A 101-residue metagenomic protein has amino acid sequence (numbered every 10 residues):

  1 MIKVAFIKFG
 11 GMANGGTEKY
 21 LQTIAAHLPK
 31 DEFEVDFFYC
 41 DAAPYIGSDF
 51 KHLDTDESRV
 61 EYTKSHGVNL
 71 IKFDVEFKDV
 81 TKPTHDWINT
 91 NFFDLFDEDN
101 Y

Functional and structural regions predicted by a protein language model:
M1-A5: Extreme N-terminal starter segment of soluble prokaryotic enzymes
K8-N14, H27-H85: N-terminal strand-loop element at the rim of the active site of nucleotide-sugar-dependent glycosyltransferases
E18-T23: A conserved mid-protein helix/loop that constitutes part of the nucleotide-sugar donor-binding site
P29, N91-F92: Short, solvent-exposed coil/turn linker segments
F93-Y101: Short N-terminal targeting/anchoring amphipathic segment
